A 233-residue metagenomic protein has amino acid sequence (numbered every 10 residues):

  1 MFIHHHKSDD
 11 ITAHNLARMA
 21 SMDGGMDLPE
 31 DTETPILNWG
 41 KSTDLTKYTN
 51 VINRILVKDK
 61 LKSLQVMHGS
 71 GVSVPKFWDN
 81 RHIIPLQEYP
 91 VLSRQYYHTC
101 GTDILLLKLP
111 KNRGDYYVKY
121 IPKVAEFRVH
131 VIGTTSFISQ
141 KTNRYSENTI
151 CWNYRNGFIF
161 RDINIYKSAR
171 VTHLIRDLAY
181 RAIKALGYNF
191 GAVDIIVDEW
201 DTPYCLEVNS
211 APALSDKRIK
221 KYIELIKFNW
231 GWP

Functional and structural regions predicted by a protein language model:
M1-D10, H14, D27-D31, S42-D44 (+4 more regions): Active-site nucleotide/adenylate-binding loops and adjacent lid/helix of ATP-dependent enzymes
A17-G25: Short helix-loop-beta junction
T32-I36: Conserved acidic residues
V91, F137, G191, Y204-E207: Protein kinase-like catalytic core scaffold
T99, T135-S136, R144-S146, A211-A213: Short, surface-exposed beta-strand-loop junctions and turns on beta-sheet-rich folds
V129, S139-G157: Histidine/lysine/aspartate-rich catalytic loop segments that bind and position anionic ligands
K184-Y188, V197-P233: C-terminal active-site "lid" helix and adjoining low-complexity regulatory extension at the edge of ATP-using catalytic
V193-I195: Hydrophobic residue at the +6 position relative to the catalytic HRD Asp in the kinase catalytic loop
